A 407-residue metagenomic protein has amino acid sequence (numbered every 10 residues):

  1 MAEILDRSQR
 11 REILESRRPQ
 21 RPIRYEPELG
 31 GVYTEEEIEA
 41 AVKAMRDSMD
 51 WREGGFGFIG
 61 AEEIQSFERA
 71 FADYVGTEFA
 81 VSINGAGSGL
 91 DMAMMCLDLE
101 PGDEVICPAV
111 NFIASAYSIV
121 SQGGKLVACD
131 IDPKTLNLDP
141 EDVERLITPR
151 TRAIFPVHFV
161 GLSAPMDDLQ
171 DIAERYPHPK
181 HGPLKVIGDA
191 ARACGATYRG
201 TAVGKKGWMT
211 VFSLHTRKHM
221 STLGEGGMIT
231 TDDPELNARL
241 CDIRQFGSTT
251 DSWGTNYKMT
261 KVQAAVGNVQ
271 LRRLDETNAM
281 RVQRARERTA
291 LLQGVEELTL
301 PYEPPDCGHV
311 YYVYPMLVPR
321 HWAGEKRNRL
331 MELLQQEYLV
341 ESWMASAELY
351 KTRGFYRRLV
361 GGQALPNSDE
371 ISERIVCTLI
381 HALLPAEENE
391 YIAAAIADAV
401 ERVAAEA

Functional and structural regions predicted by a protein language model:
M1-G87, M92-M95, L169, E373 (+2 more regions): Conserved PLP-binding active-site segment in aminotransferase class I/II-type PLP enzymes
E3-D6, P179, A193-R199, K206-V313: Active-site region of PLP-dependent enzymes
A41, F71, G89, V105 (+16 more regions): Generic structural signal for small/hydrophobic residues in well-ordered secondary structure, especially within
A70, S118, Q122, L146 (+6 more regions): Alpha-helical structural signal in soluble globular domains
M95-A190, T197: PLP-dependent aminotransferase-like
F155-V157, S213, V266, P301-Y302 (+3 more regions): Short beta-strand segments
L292, R329-L365, E370-V376: Conserved PLP cofactor-binding pocket of PLP-dependent enzymes
P304, Y311-W322, T352-G362, R374-E387: Conserved PLP-binding active-site segment of the aspartate aminotransferase-like
